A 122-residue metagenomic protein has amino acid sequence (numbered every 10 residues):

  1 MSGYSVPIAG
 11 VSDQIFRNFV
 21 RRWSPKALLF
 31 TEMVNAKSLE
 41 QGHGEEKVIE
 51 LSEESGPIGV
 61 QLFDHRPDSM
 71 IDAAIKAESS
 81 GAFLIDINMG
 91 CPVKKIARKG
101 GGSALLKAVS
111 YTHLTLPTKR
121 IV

Functional and structural regions predicted by a protein language model:
M1-V6: N-terminal amphipathic alpha-helix/helix-capping segment at the start of soluble metabolic enzymes
I8-F83: Glycine-rich, positively charged N-terminal anion/phosphate-binding segment
K37, R66, C91-K95, T118: Feature marks short, surface-exposed loop/turn motifs that line or immediately flank catalytic pockets and channel
S79, L106, L114: Extended, folded domain segments that form the structural surfaces/walls around functional sites
K94-Y111: Glycine-rich tight-turn/loop motif centered on a GG-T
T112-T118: Conserved small/polar residues in nucleotide/adenosyl-binding loops
